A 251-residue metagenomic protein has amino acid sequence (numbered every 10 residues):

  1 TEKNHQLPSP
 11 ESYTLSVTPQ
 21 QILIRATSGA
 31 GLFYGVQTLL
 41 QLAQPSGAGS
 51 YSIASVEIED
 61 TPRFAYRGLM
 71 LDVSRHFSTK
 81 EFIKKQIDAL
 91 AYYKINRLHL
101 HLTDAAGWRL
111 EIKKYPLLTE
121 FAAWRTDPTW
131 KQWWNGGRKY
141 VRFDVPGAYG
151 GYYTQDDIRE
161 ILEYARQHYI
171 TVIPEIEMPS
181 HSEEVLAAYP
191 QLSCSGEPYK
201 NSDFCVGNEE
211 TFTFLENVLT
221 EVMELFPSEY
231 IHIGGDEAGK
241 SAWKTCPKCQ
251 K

Functional and structural regions predicted by a protein language model:
T1-Y66: Contiguous, structured surface segment used for ligand recognition
A65-K251: Substrate-binding cleft of carbohydrate-active enzyme catalytic domains
